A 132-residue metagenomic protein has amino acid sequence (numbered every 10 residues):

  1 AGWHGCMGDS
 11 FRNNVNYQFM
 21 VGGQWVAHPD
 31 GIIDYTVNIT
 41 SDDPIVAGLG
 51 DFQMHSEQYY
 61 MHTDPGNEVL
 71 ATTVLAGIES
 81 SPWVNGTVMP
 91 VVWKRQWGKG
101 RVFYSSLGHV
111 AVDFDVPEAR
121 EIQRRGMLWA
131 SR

Functional and structural regions predicted by a protein language model:
A1-F11, K99, S105: Short alpha-beta junction capping motif
G5-S10, I45, L75-G77, H109-V112: Solvent-exposed loop/turn segments at secondary-structure junctions within structured extracellular/periplasmic domains
S10-V26: Extended active-site neighborhood of metal-dependent phosphoesterases/phosphodiesterases
N13, S41, A119-Q123: Stable alpha-helical elements in mature extracytoplasmic
V21, G77-V91, Q96-R132: Extracellular ligand-binding/catalytic regions of CAZymes and related secreted enzymes and adhesion modules
G23-G98: Catalytic beta-strand/loop cores that center a nucleophilic Ser/Cys/Thr and support acyl-enzyme chemistry
